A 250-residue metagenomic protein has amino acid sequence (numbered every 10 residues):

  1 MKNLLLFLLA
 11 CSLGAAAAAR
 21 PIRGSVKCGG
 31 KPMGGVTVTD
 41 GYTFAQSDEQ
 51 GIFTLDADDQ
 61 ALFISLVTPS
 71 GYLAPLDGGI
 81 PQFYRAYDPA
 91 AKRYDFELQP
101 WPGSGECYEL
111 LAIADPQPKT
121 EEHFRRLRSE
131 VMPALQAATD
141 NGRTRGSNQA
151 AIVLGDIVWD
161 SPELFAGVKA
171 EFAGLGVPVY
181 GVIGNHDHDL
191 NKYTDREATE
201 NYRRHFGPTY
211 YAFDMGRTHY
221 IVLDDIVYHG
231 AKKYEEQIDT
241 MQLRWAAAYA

Functional and structural regions predicted by a protein language model:
L4-S12: Sec-dependent N-terminal signal peptides
C11-P21: Beta-strand-rich domain onsets/edges
R20-R23, K27-Y42, D59: Short, ordered, surface-exposed loop/turn motifs in non-cytosolic proteins
P21, C28, T68, L73-A166: N-terminal active-site segment of His-dependent metallophosphoesterases
P32, A57, G103-E106, T144-G146 (+3 more regions): Extracellular/periplasmic catalytic domains that process cell-envelope and extracellular macromolecules
T39-D56: Short, acidic Ser/Thr/Gly-rich low-complexity loop/linker segments typical of extracellular and cell-surface proteins
Q60-I64: Exposed beta-strand face motif in extracellular beta-rich ectodomains
S70-P75, R85-A86, E163-Y249: Extended active-site neighborhood of metal-dependent phosphoesterases/phosphodiesterases
